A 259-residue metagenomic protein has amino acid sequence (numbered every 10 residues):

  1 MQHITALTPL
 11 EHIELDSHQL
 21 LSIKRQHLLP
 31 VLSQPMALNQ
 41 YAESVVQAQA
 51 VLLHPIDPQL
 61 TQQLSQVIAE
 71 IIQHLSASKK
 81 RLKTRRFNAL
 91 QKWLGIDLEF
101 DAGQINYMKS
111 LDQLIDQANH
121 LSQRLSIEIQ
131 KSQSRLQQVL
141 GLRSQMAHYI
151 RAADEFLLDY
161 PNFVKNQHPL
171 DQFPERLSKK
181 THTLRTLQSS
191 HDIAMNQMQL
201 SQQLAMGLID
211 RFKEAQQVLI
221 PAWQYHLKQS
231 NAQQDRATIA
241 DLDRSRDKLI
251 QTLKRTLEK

Functional and structural regions predicted by a protein language model:
M1-K131: Leu/Val/Ala/Ile-rich N-terminal alpha-helices, chiefly Sec-type signal peptides and the beginnings
T8-Q19, L140-Y149, D210, E214-A232: Short flexible/disordered coil segments
R25, R81, R85-R86, R124 (+9 more regions): Arginine residue identity/basic-tract feature
L64, I68-I71, Q104-Y107, L111-M146 (+9 more regions): Amphipathic alpha-helical coiled-coil segments
L82-R85, L98-I105, S144-H148, L227 (+1 more regions): Short, charged low-complexity intrinsically disordered segments located at boundaries of structured domains
L140-D171: Extended alpha-helical coiled-coil "stalk/arm" regions that act as elongated linkers or oligomerization scaffolds
D159-K259: Long amphipathic all-alpha helical oligomerization modules
